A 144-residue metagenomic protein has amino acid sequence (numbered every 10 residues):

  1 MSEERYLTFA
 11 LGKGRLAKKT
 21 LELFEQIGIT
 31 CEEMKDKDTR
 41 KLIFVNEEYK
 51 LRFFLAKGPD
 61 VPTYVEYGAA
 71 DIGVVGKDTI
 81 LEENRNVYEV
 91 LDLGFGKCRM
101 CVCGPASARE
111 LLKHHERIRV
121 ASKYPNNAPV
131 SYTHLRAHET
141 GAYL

Functional and structural regions predicted by a protein language model:
L7-L11, I29, I118-A121: Short, well-ordered beta-strand elements
K19, V120-Y132: Secondary-structure junction motif
I27-Y64: Extracytoplasmic small-molecule ligand-binding "clamshell" domains of the periplasmic binding protein/Venus flytrap
F54, D71-V75: Paired acidic/hydrophobic, glycine-rich loop segments that form the ligand-binding mouth/hinge of periplasmic-binding
E82-D92: Ligand-binding "clamshell"
V90-C103: Short Pro/Gly-enriched coil loops immediately N-terminal to beta-strands
G104-V120: Flexible hinge/capping segments at coil-to-helix
T133-T140: Conserved small/polar residues in nucleotide/adenosyl-binding loops
